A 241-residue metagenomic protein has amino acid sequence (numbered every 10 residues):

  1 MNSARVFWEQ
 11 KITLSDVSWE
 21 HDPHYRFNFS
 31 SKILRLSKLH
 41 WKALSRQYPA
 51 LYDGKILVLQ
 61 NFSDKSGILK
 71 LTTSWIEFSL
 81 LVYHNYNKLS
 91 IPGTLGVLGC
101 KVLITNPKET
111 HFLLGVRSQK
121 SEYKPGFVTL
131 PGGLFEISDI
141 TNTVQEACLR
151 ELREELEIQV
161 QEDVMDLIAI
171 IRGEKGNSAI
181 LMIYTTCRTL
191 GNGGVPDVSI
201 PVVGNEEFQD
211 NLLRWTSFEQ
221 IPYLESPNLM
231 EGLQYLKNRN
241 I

Functional and structural regions predicted by a protein language model:
M1-F127, L134-R150, E157-V195, F218-I241: N-terminal leader/linker segments that precede catalytic domains of diphosphate-processing enzymes
S121, E207-F208: Lipid deacylating catalytic domains
D197-I200: Cytosolic C-terminal regulatory domains/tails of membrane transporters and channels
D210-W215: Conserved short beta-strand edge segments in small beta-sheet-based binding/regulatory domains
